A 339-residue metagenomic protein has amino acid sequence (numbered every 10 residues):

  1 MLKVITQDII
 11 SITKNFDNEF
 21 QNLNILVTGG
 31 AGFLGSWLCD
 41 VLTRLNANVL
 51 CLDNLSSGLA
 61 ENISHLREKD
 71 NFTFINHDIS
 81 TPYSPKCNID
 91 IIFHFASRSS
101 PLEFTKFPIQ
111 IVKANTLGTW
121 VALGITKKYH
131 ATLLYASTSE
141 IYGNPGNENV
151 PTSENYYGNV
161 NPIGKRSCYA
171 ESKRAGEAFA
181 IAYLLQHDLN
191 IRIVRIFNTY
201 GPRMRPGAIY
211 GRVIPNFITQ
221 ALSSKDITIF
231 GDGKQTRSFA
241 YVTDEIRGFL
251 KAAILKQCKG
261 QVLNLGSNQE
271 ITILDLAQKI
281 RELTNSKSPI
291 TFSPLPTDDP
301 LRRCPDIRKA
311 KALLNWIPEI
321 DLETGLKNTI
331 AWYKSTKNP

Functional and structural regions predicted by a protein language model:
M1-T199, T243, T336: N-terminal Rossmann-like NAD(P)+-binding domain of SDR-like oxidoreductases, especially those catalyzing
L38, I246-A253, A277-I280, L326-Y333: Hydrophobic "lid"/C-terminal helical patch of Rossmann-like NAD(P)-dependent dehydrogenase/epimerase domains
G58, K106, A114-L117, S167-E171 (+6 more regions): Residue-level signal for the nucleotide or nucleotide-sugar donor/cofactor binding architecture
D70-F72, S153-V160, P215-I229, L283-S293 (+1 more regions): A short C-terminal helix-loop "cap" of Rossmann-like NAD(P)-dependent dehydrogenase/epimerase domains
T126, L184, A221, I229 (+2 more regions): Hydrophobic pocket-lining residues that define ligand/cofactor binding sites across diverse proteins
G146, R174, T199-P215, S223-K225 (+6 more regions): Glycine/proline-rich active-site loop of Rossmann-fold NAD(P)-dependent oxidoreductases
A175, F179, Y183, V213 (+2 more regions): Hydrophobic alpha-helix immediately C-terminal to the catalytic Tyr-X-X-X-Lys motif of short-chain
V242, V262, P294-D321, K327-N328: Conserved C-terminal active-site "lid" loop/helix of NAD(P)H-dependent oxidoreductases that clamps the redox cofactor
